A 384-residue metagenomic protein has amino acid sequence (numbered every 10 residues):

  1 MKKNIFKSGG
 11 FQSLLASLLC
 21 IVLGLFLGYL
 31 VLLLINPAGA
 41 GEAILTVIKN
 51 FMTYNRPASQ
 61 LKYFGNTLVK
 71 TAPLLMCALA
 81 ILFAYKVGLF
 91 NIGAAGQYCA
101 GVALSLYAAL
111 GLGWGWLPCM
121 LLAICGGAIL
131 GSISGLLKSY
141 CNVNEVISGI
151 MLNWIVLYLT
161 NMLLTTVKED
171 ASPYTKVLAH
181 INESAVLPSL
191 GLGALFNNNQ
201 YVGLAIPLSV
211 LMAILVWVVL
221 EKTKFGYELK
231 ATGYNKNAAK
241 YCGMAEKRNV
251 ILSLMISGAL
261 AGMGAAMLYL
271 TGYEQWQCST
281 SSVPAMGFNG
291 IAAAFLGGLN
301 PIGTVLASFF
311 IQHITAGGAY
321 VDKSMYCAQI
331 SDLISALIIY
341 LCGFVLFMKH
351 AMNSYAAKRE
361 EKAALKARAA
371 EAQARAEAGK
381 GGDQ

Functional and structural regions predicted by a protein language model:
M1-I21, Y234, Y241, A245-R248 (+1 more regions): Cytosolic-side transmembrane-helix boundaries in multi-pass membrane proteins
K2-M76: Membrane-interfacial amphipathic/re-entrant helices at transmembrane-helix boundaries
N4-L15, Y85-I92, G111-W116, M120-N182 (+3 more regions): Short loop segments and helix-boundary regions at transmembrane helix junctions of multi-pass inner-membrane proteins
L32-P37, T53-G111, I124, A128-V143 (+3 more regions): Single transmembrane alpha-helix segments in multi-pass membrane proteins
N50, P57, E145, N153-K222 (+1 more regions): Transmembrane helix-bundle core of multi-pass membrane transporters and related energy-transducing complexes
T71-L82, Q97-A103, C125-S132, W154 (+7 more regions): Hydrophobic alpha-helical segments embedded in the membrane of multi-pass proteins
I129, F196-W276, I302: Helix-loop-helix "hairpin" substructures at the membrane interface of multi-pass membrane proteins
L260-A261, L270-A336: Transmembrane alpha-helical segments in multi-pass inner-membrane proteins
